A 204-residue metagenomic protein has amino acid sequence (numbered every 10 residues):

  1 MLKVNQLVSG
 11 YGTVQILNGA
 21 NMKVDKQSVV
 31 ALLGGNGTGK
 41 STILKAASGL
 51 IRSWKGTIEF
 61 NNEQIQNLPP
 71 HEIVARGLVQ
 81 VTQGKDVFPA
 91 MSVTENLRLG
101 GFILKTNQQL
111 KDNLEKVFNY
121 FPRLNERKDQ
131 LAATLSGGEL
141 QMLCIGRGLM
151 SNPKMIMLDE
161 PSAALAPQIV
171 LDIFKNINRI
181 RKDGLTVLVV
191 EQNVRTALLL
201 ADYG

Functional and structural regions predicted by a protein language model:
G12, S53, L68, V93-D112 (+1 more regions): ABC-type ATPase nucleotide-binding domains, specifically the catalytic core motifs of the NBD
L33-G35: The feature captures the beta-strand-to-loop junction immediately N-terminal to the Walker
S48: Helix-to-loop junction immediately C-terminal to a conserved catalytic motif
G56-I65, R76, Q109-L114: Conserved ABC transporter NBD signature motif
L131-L135, E139: Conserved ABC ATPase signature
G148-L149: ABC ATPase C-loop
L199-G204: Conserved catalytic segment of ABC-fold P-loop ATPases
